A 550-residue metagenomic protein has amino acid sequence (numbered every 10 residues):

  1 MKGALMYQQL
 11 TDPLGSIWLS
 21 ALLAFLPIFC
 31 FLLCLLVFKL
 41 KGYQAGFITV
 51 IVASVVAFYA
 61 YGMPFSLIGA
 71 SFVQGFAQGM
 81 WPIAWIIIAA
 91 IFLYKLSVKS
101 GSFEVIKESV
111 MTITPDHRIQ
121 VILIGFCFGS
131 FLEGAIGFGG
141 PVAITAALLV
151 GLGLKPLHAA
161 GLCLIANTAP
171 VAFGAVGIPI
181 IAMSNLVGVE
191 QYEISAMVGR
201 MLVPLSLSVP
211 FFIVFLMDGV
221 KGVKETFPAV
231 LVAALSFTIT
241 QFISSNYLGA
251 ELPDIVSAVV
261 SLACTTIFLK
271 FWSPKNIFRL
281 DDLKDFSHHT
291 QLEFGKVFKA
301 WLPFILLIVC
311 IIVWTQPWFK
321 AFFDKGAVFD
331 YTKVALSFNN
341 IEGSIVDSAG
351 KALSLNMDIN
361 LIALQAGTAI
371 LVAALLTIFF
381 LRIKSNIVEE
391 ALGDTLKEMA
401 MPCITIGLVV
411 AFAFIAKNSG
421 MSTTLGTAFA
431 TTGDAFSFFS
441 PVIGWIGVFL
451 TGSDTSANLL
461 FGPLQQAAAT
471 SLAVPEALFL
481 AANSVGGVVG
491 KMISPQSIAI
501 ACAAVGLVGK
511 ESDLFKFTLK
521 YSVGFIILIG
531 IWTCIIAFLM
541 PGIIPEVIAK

Functional and structural regions predicted by a protein language model:
D12-L26, G79-I83, I136-P141, Y192-L207 (+3 more regions): Structural signature of hydrophobic alpha-helical transmembrane segments
L23-L33, L40-G62, A84-A90, V230 (+6 more regions): Hydrophobic mid-bilayer segments of alpha-helices in multi-pass membrane transport proteins, especially secondary
G69-L152, G161, R382-A468: Membrane-embedded alpha-helical segments and adjacent helix-loop junctions characteristic of multi-pass solute
V98-S102, P115-D116, L149-H158, N185-Y192 (+5 more regions): Juxtamembrane helix-boundary/capping and inter-helix hinge elements in multi-pass membrane proteins
R118-S130, P156-A169, E190-P210, G407-L408 (+2 more regions): Alpha-helical transmembrane segments of multi-pass membrane proteins
G140-L148, L164, G177-G188, F215-L216 (+3 more regions): Re-entrant/interfacial helical elements at transmembrane boundaries that shape and gate the permeation pathway
A172-L283, V485-K550: Juxtamembrane and boundary regions of transmembrane helices in multi-pass small-molecule transporters and channels
K284, H288-I443: Transmembrane helical segments that form the transport core of multi-pass membrane transport proteins
